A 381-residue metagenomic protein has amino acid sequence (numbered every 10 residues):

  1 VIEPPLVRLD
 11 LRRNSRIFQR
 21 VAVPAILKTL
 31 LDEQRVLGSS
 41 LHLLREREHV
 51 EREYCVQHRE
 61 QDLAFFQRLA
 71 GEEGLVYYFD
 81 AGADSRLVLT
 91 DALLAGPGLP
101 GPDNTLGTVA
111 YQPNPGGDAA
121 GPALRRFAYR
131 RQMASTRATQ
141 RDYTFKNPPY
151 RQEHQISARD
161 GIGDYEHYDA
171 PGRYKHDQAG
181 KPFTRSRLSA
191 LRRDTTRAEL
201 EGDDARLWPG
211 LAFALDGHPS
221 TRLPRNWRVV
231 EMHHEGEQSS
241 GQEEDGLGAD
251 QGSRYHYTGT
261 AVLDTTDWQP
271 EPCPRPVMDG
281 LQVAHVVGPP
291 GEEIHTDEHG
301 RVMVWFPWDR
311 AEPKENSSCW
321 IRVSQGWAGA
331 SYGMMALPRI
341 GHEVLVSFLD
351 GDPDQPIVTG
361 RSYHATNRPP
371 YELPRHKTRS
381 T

Functional and structural regions predicted by a protein language model:
V1-T381: Amphipathic alpha-helical and helix-coil boundary elements used as assembly and membrane-proximal scaffolds
